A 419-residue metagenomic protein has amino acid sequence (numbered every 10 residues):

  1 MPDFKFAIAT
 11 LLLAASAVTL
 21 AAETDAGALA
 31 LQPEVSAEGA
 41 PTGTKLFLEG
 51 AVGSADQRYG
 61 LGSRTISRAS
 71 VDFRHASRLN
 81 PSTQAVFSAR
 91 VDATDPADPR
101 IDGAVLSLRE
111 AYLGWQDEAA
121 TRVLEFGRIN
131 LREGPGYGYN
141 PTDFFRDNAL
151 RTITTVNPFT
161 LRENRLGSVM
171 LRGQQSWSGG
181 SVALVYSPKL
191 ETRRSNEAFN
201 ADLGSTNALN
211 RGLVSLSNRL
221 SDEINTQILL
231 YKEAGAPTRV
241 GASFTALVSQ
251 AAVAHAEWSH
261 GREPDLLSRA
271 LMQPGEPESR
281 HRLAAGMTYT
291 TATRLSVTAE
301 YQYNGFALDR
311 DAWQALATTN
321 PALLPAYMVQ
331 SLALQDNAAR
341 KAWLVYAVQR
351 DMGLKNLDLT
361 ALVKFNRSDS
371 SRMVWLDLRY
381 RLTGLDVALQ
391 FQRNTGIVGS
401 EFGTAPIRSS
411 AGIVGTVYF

Functional and structural regions predicted by a protein language model:
P2, L13, A17-R64, D72-R74 (+2 more regions): N-terminal periplasmic/intermembrane-space "pro-region" immediately following the signal or transit peptide
P33-L48, P81-F87, A120-R122, V169 (+10 more regions): Outer-envelope beta-barrel architecture signal
G39, H75-L79, W115-D117, R128 (+9 more regions): Residue-level signature of outer-membrane beta-barrel architecture
L48-R58, A85-A93, R109, L124-F126 (+10 more regions): Transmembrane beta-strand segments that form the barrel wall of outer-membrane beta-barrel proteins
S63-A69, A104-R109, R165-V169, S176 (+6 more regions): Residues that define the transmembrane beta-barrel architecture of outer-membrane proteins
A76-E191, N218, G396: Outer membrane beta-barrel
T121, P158-D311: Signature for the C-terminal beta-barrel architecture of outer-membrane proteins
V345-A347, L382-D386, F391-R393, A405-F419: Outer-membrane beta-barrel "beta-signal"
